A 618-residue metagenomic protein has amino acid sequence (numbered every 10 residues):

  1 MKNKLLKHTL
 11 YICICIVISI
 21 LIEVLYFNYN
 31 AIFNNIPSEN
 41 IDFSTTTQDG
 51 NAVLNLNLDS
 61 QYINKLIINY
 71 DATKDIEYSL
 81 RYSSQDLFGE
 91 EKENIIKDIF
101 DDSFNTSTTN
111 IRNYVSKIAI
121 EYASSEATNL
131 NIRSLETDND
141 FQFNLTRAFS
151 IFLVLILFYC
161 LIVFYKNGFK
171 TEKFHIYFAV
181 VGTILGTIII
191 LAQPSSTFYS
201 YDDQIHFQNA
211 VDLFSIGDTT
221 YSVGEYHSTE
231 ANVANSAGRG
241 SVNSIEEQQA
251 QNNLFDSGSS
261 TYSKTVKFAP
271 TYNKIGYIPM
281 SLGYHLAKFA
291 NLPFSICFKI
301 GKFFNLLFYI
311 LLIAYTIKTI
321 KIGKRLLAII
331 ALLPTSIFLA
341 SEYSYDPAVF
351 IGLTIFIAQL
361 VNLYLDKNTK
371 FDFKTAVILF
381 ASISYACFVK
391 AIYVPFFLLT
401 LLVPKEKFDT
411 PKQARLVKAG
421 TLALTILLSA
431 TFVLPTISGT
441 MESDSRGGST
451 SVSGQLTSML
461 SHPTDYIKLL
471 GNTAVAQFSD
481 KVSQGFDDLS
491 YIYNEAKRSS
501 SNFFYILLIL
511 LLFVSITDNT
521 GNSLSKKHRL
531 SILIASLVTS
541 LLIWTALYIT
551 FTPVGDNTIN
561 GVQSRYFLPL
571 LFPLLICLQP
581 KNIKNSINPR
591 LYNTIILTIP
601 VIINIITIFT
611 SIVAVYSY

Functional and structural regions predicted by a protein language model:
M1-I32, Q142-I189, V417-L424, L524-I532 (+1 more regions): Start-transfer (signal-anchor) and selected internal transmembrane alpha helices of multi-pass inner/ER membrane
C13-N34, E172-D203, V211-Q251, L422-G439 (+2 more regions): Transmembrane signal-anchor helices characteristic of membrane glycosylation enzymes that use polyprenol
V163-F164, K299-I322: Transmembrane-helix motifs of polytopic, lipid-linked glycan transferases
I216-I300: Interfacial juxtamembrane loops and adjacent helix segments that form the catalytic/substrate-binding surfaces
D256-S260, V433-N519, Y618: Membrane-lumen/periplasm interface segments of multi-pass, membrane-embedded glycan/lipid transferases
L292-S295, A314-T335: Transmembrane-helix signature of polytopic, membrane-embedded enzymes that assemble or transfer cell-envelope glycans
F338, K374-A391, F396-L402: Membrane-interface alpha helices of multi-pass inner-membrane proteins
Q359-N368, V394-I426: Perimembrane helix-loop-helix junctions
